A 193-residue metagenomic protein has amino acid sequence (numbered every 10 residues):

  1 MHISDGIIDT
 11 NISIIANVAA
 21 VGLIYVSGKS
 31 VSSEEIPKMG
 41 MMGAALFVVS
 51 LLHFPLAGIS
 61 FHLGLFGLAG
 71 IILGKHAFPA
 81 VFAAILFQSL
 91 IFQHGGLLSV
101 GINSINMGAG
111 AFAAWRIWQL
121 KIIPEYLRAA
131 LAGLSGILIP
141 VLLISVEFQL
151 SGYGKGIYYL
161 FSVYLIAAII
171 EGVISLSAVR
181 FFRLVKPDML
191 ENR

Functional and structural regions predicted by a protein language model:
M1-P37, G156-R193: Alpha-helical transmembrane segments and their cytosolic interface
I3-S4, Y126-I157, S162, I166: C-terminal binding/interaction regions
I14, I36-M41, G64, F78-F82 (+4 more regions): Hydrophobic alpha-helical transmembrane segments
L23, N103-I144: Short helix-perturbing small/polar motifs within transmembrane alpha-helices
L23-Y25, L63-A77: Generic transmembrane alpha-helix motif of multi-pass integral membrane proteins
E34-V49, L68: Loop-to-helix transition at the N-terminal end of transmembrane alpha-helices
G43-F47, A77-S89: Small-polar-interrupted transmembrane alpha-helices in polytopic inner-membrane proteins
L51-S60, A83-A114: Interfacial aromatic-anchored transmembrane helix boundaries in multi-pass membrane proteins
